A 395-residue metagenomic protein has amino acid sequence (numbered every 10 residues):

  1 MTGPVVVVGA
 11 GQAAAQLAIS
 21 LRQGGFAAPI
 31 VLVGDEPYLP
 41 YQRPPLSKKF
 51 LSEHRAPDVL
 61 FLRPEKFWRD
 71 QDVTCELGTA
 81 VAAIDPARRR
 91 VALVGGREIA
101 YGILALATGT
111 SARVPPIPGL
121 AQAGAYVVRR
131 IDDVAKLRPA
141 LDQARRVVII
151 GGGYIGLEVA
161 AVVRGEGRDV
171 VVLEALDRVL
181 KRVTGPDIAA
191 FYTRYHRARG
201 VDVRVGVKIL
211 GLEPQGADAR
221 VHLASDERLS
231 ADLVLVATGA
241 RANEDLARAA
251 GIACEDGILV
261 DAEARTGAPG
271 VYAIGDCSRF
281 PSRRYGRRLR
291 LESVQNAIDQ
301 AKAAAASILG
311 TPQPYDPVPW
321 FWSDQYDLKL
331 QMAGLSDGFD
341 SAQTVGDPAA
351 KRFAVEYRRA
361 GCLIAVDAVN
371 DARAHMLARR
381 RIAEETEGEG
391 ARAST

Functional and structural regions predicted by a protein language model:
M1-T74, A160-V183, L377: Beta1-alpha1 glycine-rich phosphate/pyrophosphate-binding loop at the start of Rossmann-like nucleotide-binding domains
T2-P4, Q23, C277-R373: Mid-to-C-terminal Rossmann-like scaffold of FAD/NAD(P)H-dependent oxidoreductases
V8, I99-G109, L229-G239, A301 (+1 more regions): Short hydrophobic core segments
G11-Q12, P37, T110-A112, D132 (+3 more regions): Residue-level detector of alpha-helix initiation sites
A27-P29, R69-Q71, C75-L93, I99 (+1 more regions): A Rossmann-like FAD-binding core segment of flavoenzymes
T108-E166: Glycine-rich dinucleotide-binding loop and its adjacent helix/turn
A121-A144, R220-H222, E227-A303: FAD-site-proximal beta/loop scaffold in flavoenzymes
A372-G388: A short, polar/charged loop-to-alpha-helix boundary motif
